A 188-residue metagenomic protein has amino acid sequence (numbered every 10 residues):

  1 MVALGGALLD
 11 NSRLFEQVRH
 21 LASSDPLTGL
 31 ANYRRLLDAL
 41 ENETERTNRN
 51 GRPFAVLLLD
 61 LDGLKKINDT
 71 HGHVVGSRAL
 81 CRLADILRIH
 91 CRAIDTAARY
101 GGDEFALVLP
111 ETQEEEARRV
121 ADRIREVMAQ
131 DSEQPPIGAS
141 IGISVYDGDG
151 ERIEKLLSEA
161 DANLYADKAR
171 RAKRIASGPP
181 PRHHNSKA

Functional and structural regions predicted by a protein language model:
V2-G6: Allosteric cytosolic regulatory segments
L9-S24, I175: Short alpha-helical interdomain "coupling" segment at the junction between an upstream regulatory sensor module
D10, D69, V108-T112, Y146-D147: Residue-level recognition of strand-loop junctions within catalytic nucleotide-signaling folds
R19-D38, L59-H73, C81: Conserved nucleotide-binding and Mg2+-coordinating catalytic segments in signaling enzymes
R19-H20, Y33-P53, I67, A84-R92 (+1 more regions): Short regulatory alpha-helical coupling segments that immediately precede and/or link into cyclic nucleotide signaling
R78, E115-R119, Y146-A188: Catalytic cores and conserved motifs of cyclic dinucleotide signaling enzymes
A84-R88, E116-Q134, D161: Alpha-helical scaffold within the catalytic cores of cyclic-nucleotide enzymes
T96-R99: A short pre-motif secondary-structure segment
